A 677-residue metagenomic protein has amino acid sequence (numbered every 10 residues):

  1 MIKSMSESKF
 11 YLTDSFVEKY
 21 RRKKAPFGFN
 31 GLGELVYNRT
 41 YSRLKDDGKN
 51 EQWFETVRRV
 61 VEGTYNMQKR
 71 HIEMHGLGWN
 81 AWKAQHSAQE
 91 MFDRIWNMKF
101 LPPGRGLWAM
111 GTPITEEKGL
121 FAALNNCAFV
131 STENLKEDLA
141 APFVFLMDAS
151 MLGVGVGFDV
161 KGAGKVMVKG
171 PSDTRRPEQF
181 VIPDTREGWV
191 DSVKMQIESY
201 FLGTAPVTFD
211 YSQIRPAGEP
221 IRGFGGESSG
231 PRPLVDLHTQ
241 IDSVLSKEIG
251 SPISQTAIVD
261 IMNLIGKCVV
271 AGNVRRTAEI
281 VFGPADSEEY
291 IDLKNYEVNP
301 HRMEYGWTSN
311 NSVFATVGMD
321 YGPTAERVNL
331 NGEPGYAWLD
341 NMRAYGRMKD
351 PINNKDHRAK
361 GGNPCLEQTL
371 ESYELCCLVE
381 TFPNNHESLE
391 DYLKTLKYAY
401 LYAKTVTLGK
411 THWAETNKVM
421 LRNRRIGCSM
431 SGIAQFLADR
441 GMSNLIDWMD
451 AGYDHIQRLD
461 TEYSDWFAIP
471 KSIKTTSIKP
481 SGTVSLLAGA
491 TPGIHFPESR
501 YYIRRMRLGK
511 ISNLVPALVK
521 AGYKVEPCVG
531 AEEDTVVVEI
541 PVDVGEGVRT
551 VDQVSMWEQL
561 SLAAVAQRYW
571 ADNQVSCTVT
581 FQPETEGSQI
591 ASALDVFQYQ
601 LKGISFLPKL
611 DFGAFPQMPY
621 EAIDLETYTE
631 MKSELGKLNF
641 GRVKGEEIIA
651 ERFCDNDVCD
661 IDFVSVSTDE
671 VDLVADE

Functional and structural regions predicted by a protein language model:
M1-E677: Extended catalytic cores of very large enzyme megasubunits
